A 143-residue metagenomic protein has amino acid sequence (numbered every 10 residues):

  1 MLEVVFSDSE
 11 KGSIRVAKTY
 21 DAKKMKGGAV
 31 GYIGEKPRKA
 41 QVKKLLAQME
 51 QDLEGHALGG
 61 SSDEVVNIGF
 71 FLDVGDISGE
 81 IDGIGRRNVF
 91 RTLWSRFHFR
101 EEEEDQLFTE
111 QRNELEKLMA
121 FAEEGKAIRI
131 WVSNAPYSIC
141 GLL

Functional and structural regions predicted by a protein language model:
M1-E101: A structured, charge-rich N-terminal accessory region that forms the first stable segment of a protein and links
I77-E80, I139-L143: Short, conserved acidic/polar surface loops in the N-terminal third of protein domains
S95-L142: Long, hydrophobic/aromatic-enriched structural stretches that serve as scaffold segments
